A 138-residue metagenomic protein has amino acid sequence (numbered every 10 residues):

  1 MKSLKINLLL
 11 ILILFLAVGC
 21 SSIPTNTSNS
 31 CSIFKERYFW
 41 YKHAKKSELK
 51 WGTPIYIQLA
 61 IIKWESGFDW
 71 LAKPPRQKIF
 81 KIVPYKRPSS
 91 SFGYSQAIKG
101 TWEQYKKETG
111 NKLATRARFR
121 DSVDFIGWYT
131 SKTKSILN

Functional and structural regions predicted by a protein language model:
M1-L8: Bacterial N-terminal signal peptides that target proteins for export
I11-F15: Sec-dependent N-terminal signal peptides of Gram-positive bacterial secreted proteins and lipoproteins
V18-G19: C-terminal motif of bacterial Sec signal peptides marking the signal peptidase cleavage site
S22-N138: Catalytic glycan-binding domains that act on GlcNAc-containing polysaccharides
